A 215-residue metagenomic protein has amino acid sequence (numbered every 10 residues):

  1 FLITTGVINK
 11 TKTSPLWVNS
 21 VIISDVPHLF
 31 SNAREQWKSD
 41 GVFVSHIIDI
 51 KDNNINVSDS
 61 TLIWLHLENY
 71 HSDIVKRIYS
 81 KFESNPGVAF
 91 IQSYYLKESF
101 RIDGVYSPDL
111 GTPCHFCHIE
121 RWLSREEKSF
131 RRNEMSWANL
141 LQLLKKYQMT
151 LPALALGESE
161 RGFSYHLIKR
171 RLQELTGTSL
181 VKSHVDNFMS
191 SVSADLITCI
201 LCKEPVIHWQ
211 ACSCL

Functional and structural regions predicted by a protein language model:
F1-K12, E68-K76, S84-L215: Glycine-rich phosphate/adenylate-binding loop
F1-P27, S31-V42, V105-Y106: Long, charge-rich, low-complexity alpha-helical segments
P15-L16, N54-I63, E83-P86, V206: Flexible, charged surface loops at secondary-structure boundaries
I23-H28, D49, W64-Y70, S93-L96: Structural motif
N32-Q36, I74-K81: A short acidic, amphipathic alpha-helical/loop segment
W37-S60: A short, well-structured beta->alpha microelement
